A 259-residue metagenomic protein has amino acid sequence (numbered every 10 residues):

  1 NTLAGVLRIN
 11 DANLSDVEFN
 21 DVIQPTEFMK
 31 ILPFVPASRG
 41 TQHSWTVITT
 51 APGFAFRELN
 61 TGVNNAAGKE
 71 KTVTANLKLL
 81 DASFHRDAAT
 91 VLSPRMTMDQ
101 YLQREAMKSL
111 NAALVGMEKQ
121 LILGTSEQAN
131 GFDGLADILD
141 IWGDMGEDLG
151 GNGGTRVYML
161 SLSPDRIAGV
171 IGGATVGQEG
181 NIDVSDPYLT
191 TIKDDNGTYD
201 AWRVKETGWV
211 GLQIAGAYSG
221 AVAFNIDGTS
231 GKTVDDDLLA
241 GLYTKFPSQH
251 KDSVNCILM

Functional and structural regions predicted by a protein language model:
N1-I31, P36-T49, G68-M259: Core alpha/beta structural scaffold of self-assembling particle/tube/pore-forming proteins
T50-E70: Active-site-surrounding "flap" and adjacent substrate/cofactor-binding loops of secreted or lumenal enzymes, prototyped
